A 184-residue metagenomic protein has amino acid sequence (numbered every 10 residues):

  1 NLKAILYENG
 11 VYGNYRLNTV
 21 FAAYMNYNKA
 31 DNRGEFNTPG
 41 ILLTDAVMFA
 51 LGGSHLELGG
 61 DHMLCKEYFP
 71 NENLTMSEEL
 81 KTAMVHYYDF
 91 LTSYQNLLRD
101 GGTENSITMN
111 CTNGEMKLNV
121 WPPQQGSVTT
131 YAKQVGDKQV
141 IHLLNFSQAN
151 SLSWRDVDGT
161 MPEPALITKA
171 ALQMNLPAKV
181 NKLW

Functional and structural regions predicted by a protein language model:
N1-G114, A132-K133: Glycan-processing catalytic domains of CAZymes
Y15, P177-K179: Short, structurally constrained coil/turn elements that cap an alpha-helix or connect an alpha-helix to the following
A46, M116-P177: Carbohydrate-binding surface patches
N181-W184: Change to "...patches in solvent-exposed regions of secreted, membrane-anchored, or virion-exposed structural
